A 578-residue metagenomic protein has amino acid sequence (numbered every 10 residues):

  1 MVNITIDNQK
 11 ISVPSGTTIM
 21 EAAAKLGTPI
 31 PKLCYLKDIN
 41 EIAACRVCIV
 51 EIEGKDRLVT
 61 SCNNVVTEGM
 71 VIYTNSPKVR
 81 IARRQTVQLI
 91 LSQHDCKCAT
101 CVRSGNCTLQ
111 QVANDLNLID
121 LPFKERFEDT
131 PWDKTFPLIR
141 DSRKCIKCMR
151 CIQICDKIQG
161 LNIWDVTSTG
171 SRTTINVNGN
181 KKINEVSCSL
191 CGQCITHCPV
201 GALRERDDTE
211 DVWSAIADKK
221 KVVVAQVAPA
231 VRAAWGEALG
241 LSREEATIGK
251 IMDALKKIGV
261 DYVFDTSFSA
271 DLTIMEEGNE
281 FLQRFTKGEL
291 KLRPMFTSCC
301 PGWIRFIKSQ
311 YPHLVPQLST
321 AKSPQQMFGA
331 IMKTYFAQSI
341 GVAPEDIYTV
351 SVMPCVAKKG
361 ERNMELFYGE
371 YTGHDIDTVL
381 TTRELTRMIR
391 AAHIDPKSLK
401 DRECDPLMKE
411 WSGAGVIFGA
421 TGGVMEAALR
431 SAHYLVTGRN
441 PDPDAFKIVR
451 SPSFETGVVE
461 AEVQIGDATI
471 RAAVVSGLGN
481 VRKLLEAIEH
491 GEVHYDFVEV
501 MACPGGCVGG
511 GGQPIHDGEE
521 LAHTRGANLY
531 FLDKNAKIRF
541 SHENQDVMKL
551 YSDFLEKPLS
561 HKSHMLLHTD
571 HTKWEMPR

Functional and structural regions predicted by a protein language model:
M1-I4: Short structural boundary motif marking the start of a folded domain
I6-Q9, E53-G54: Short strand-turn-strand beta-turns centered on an Asx-Gly dipeptide
Q9-S15: A short N-terminal beta-strand-loop micro-motif at the entrance of redox/enzyme domains
S12, K134, K144, S187 (+2 more regions): Charged, low-complexity surface patches
S12, K147, F296: Conserved SAM-binding loop
S15-N75, V79, R206-R578: Iron-sulfur-associated redox domains of electron-transfer enzymes in respiratory and anaerobic energy metabolism
R46-L190, T196, L203-D218, V222: Fe-S ferredoxin-like electron-transfer domains and their immediately adjacent linker/connector regions across
